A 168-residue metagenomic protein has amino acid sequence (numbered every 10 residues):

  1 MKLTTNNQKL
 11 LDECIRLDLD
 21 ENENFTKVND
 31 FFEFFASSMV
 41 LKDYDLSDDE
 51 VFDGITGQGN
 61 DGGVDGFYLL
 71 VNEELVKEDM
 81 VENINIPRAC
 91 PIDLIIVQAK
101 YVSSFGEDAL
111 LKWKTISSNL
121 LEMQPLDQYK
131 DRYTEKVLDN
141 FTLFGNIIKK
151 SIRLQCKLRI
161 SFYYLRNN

Functional and structural regions predicted by a protein language model:
M1-N168: Mixed-charge (Asp/Glu-Lys/Arg
